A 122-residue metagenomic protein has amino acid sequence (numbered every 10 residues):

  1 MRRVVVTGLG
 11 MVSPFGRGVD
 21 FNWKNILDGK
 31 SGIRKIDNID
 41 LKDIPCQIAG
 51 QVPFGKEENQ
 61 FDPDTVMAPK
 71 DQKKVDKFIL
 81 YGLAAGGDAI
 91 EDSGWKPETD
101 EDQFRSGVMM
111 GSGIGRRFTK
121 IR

Functional and structural regions predicted by a protein language model:
M1-R122: Conserved "HGTGT" condensation-loop signature of ketosynthase/thiolase-family condensing enzymes that catalyze
